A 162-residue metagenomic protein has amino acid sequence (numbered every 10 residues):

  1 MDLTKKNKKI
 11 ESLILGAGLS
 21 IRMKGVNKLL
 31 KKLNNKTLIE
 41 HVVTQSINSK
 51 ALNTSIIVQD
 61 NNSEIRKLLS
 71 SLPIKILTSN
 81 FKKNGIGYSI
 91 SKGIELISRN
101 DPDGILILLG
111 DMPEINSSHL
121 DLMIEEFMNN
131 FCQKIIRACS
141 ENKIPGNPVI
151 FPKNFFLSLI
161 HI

Functional and structural regions predicted by a protein language model:
M1-G25: N-terminal nucleotide-binding beta1-loop-alpha1 segment
D2-T4, E40-G104: Conserved N-terminal catalytic core of the sugar/cofactor nucleotidyltransferase
I10-E11, L52, D103, K134: Conserved acidic residues
I14, N27, I39, G93 (+2 more regions): Residue-level signal for inorganic ion chemistry
G16, V58, L109: Short beta-strand/turn micro-motifs composed of small residues that flank or help shape donor/cofactor-binding pockets
V26-N35: Short alpha-helical oligomerization interface
K83-I150: Conserved beta-loop-beta/alpha segment of the NTase-like Rossmann-fold superfamily that binds/positions NTPs
I160-I162: Conserved small/polar residues in nucleotide/adenosyl-binding loops
